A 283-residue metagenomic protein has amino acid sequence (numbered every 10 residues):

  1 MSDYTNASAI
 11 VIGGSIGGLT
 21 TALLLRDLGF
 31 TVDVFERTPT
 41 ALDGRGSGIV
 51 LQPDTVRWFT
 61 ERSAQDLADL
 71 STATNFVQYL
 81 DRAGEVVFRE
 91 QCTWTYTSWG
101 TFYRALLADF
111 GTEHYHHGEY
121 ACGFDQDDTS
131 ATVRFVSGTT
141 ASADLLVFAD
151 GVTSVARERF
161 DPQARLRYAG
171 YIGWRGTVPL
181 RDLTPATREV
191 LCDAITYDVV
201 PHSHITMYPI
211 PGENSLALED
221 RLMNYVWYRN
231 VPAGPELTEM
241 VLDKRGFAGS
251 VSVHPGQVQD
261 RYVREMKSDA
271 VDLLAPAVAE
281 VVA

Functional and structural regions predicted by a protein language model:
S2-D3, T140: Short, flexible hinge/linker loops that cap or flank conserved catalytic cores
Y4-V34: N-terminal Rossmann-like FAD-binding beta1-loop-alpha1 element of flavoenzymes
G14, R37, N230: Cofactor-binding loop segments of dinucleotide-utilizing enzymes, especially the Rossmann-like FAD- and NAD(P)+-binding
G17, T40, T153: Conserved Rossmann-like nucleotide-cofactor binding loop
L23, S47, E158-D161: Short amphipathic alpha-helical segments
T38-T112, C122: Active-site-adjacent segment of FAD-dependent monooxygenases/related oxidoreductases
E85-V86, T93, T97, R104-Y262 (+1 more regions): Conserved FAD-binding catalytic core of PHBH/FMO-like flavoproteins
V271-A283: A glycine-rich dinucleotide-binding beta-alpha-beta segment and adjacent secondary-structure elements that constitute
